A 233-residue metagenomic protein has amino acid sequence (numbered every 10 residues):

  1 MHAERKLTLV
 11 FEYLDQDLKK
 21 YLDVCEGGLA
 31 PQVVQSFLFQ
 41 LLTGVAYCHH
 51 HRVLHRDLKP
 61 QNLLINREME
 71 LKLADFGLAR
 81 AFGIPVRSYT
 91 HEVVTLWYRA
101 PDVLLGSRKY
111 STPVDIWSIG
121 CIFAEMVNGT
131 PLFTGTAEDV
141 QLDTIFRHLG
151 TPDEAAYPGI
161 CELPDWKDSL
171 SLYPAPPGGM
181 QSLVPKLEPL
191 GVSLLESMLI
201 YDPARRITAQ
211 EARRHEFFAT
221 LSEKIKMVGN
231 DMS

Functional and structural regions predicted by a protein language model:
R5-D17: Conserved short submotifs of the Hanks-type protein kinase catalytic core that shape the nucleotide-binding pocket
F37-L38: Activation segment signature within eukaryotic-like protein kinase domains
H49-N66: Catalytic-loop of the protein kinase fold
Y89-V103: Conserved activation segment of eukaryotic-like protein kinases, specifically the C-terminal portion of the activation
V103-V114, F133: Conserved end of the kinase activation segment
T151-S197: C-terminal lobe substrate-recognition/regulatory segment of protein kinase catalytic domains
R205-S233: Regulatory extensions flanking the kinase catalytic core
